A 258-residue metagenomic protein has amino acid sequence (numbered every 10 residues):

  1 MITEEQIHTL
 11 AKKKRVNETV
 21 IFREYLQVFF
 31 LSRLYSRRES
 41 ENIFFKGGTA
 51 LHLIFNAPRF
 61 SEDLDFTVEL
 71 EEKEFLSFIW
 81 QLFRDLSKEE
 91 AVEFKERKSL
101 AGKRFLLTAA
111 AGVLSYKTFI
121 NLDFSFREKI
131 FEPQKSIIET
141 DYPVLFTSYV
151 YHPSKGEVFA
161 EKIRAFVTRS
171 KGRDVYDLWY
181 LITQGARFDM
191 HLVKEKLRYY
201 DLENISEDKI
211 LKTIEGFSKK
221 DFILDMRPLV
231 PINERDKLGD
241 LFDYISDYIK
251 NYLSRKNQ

Functional and structural regions predicted by a protein language model:
M1-I43, I54-A57, E69-Q258: Structured mid-to-C-terminal alpha-helical surface segments
K46-T49: Glycine-rich beta-strand-to-loop/alpha-helix junction loops that act as flexible
L51, F66: Active-site micro-motifs of SAM-dependent methyltransferase domains
